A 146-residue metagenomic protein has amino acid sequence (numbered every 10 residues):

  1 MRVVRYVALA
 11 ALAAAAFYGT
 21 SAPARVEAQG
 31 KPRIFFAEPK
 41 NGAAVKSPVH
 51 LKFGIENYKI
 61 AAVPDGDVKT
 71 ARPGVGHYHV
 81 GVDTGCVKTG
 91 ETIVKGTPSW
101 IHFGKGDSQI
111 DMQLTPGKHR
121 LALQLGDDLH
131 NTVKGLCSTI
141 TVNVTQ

Functional and structural regions predicted by a protein language model:
M1-A10, Y18: Bacterial N-terminal signal peptides that target proteins for export
M1-V4, A24, G30: Short, intrinsically disordered low-complexity segments
A10-A13, T115: Compositionally biased amphipathic helical and low-complexity segments enriched in hydrophobic
A15-A24: C-terminal segment of classical bacterial N-terminal signal peptides
Y18, F36-A37, G104: Compositionally biased, low-structure terminal segments
A24, G42, P48-E56, I60-Q146: Long, low-complexity serine/threonine/glycine- and acidic-rich segments characteristic of extracellular
E27-K46: N-terminal edge beta-strand
